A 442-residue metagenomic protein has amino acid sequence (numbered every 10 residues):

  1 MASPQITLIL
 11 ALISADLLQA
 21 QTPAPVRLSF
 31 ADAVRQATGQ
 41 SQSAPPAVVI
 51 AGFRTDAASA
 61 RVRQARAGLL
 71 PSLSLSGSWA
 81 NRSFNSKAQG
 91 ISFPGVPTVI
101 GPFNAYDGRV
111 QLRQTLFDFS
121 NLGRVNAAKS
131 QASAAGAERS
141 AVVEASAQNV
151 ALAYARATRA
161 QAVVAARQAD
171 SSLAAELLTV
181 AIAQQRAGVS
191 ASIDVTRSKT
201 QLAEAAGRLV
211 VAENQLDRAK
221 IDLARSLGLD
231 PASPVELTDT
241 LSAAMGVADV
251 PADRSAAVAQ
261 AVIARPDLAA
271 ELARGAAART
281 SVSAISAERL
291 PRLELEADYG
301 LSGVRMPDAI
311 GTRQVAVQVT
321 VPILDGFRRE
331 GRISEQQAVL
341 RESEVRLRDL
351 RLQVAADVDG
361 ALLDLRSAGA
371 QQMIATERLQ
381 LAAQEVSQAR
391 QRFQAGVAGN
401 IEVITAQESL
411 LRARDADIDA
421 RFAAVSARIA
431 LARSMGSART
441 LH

Functional and structural regions predicted by a protein language model:
Q5-D16: Bacterial N-terminal signal peptides
A20-S78, F84, T115, K129 (+5 more regions): Bacterial Sec-pathway N-terminal export signals of envelope proteins
T22-V26, S76-Q114, L237-P251, S283 (+2 more regions): Small/polar, glycine/serine/threonine/aspartate-rich low-complexity segments that form flexible
P25-L28, D32, G39, P46 (+22 more regions): Primarily heptad-repeat coiled-coil rod domains in cytosolic scaffolding/tethering proteins
V26, F30, A44, L69-P71 (+6 more regions): Envelope-exposed proteins and targeting segments
V49-F53, R66-A67, F84, P102-A105 (+9 more regions): Sec/SRP-type N-terminal targeting helices
A67, A175, E204-P231, A368 (+1 more regions): Short segments within alpha-helical structural elements
V143-Q260, D364, A368, Q391 (+1 more regions): Periplasmic alpha-helical coiled-coil/stalk elements that build and connect Gram-negative outer-membrane
